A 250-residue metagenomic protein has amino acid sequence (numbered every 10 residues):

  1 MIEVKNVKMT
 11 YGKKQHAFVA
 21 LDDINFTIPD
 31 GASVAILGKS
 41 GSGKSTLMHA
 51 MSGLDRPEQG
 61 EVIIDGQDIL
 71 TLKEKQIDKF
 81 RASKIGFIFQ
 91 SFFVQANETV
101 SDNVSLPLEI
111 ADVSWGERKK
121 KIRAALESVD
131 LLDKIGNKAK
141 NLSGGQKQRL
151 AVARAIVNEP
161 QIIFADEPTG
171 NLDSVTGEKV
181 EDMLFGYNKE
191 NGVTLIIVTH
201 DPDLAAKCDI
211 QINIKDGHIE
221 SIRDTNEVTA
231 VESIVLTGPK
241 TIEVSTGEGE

Functional and structural regions predicted by a protein language model:
S52: Helix-to-loop junction immediately C-terminal to a conserved catalytic motif
G60-D68: Conserved ABC transporter NBD signature motif
D68, E109, G116-K134: Conserved ABC ATPase "signature" region
E98-L106: Short coil-to-helix segment of the ABC ATPase nucleotide-binding domain corresponding to the Q-loop/switch region
K138-Q148: Conserved ABC ATPase signature
E159: Conserved catalytic motifs of ABC-family nucleotide-binding domains
I163-D166: Catalytic Walker B motif of ABC-type/P-loop ATPase nucleotide-binding domains
